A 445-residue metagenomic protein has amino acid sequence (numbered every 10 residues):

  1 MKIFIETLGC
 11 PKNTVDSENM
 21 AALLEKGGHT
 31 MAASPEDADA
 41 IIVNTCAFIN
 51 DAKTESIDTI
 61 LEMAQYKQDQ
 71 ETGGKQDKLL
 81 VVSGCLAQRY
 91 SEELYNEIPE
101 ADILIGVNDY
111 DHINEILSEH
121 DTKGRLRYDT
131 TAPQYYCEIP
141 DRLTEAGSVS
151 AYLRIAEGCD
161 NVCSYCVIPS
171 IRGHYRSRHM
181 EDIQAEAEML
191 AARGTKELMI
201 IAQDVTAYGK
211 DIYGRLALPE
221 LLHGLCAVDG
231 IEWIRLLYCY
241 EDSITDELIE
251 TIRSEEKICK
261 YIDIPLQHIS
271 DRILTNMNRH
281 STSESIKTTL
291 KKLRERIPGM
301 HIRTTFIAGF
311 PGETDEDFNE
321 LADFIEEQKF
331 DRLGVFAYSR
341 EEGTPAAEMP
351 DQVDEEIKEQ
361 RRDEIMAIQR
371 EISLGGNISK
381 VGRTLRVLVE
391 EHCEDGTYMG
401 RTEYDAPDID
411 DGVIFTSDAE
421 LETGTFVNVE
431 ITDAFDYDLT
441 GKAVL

Functional and structural regions predicted by a protein language model:
M1-Y208, E247, I262, E284-E295 (+5 more regions): Proteins enriched for Cys/Gly/acidic motifs involved in redox and nucleic-acid/cofactor modification
A47-A52, T195-E220, G224, V228 (+3 more regions): Conserved glycine-rich "GG(E/T)P / GGGxP" loop and the immediately following alpha-helix in the radical SAM core
L143-T144, E250-S254, L266, N377-S379 (+2 more regions): Replace "in large, NTP-powered and nucleic-acid-processing enzymes" with "in large, NTP-powered factors and other
V162, C166-G173, W233-D242, H268-R279 (+3 more regions): Conserved strand-turn element in the central/C-terminal portion of the radical SAM core barrel that lines
I183, I200, L236, I264 (+6 more regions): Conserved, mostly hydrophobic/aromatic
A192, P219-E220, A227-V228, W233 (+1 more regions): Radical SAM/AdoMet-radical enzyme domain recognition
Y213-C226, D246-K260, E313-F330, E355-Q360 (+1 more regions): Short, electropositive alpha-helical surface patch
E348-L445: Terminal RNA-binding accessory module
